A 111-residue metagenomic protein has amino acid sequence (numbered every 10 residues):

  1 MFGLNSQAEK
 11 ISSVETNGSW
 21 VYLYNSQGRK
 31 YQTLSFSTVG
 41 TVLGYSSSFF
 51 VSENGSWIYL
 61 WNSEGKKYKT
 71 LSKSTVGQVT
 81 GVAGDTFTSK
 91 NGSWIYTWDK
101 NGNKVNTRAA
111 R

Functional and structural regions predicted by a protein language model:
F2-S13, Y31-Q32, V39-T41: Beta-strand-rich domains and repeat architectures in extracellular enzymes and scaffolds, especially beta-propellers
G3, G18, G28, G40 (+7 more regions): Residue-identity detector for glycine
G3, W20-S37, Y59-K73, T97-A110: Surface-exposed loop/turn elements that mediate protein-protein interactions on large endomembrane-trafficking
S6-T16, V21-L23, S46-E53, I58 (+2 more regions): Short beta-strand elements that form the blades of beta-propeller/WD-repeat-like and other beta-sheet-rich scaffold
L34-Y45, V51, L71-G84, T88 (+1 more regions): Residue-level detector of conserved, function-critical positions
